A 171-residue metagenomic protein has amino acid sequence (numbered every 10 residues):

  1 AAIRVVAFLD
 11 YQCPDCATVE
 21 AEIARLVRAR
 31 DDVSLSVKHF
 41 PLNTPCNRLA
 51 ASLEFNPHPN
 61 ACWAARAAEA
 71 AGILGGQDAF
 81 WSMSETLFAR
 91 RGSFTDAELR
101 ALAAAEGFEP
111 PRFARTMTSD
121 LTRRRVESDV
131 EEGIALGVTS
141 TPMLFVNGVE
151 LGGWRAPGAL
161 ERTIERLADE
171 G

Functional and structural regions predicted by a protein language model:
A1-I3: Proline/glycine-enriched tight loop/beta-turn segments at coil->beta junctions that connect or precede beta-strands
V6-Y11, A17-A104, E170: Structural alpha/beta surface segment adjacent to cysteine/selenocysteine redox centers across thiol/disulfide enzymes
F8-L9, A21-R25, R100-G171: C-terminal cap of thioredoxin/glutaredoxin-like
